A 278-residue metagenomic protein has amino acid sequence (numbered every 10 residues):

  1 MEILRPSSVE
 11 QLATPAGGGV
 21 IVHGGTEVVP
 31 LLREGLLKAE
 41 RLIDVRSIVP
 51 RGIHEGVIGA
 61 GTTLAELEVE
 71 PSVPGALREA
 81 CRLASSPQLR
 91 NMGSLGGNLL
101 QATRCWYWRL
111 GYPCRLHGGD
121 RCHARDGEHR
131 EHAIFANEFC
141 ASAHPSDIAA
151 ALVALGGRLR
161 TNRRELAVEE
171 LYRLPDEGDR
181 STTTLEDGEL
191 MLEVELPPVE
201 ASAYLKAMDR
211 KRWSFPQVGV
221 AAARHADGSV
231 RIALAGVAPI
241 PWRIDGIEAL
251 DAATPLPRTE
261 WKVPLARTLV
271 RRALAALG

Functional and structural regions predicted by a protein language model:
M1-G278: C-terminal structural segment of proteins
